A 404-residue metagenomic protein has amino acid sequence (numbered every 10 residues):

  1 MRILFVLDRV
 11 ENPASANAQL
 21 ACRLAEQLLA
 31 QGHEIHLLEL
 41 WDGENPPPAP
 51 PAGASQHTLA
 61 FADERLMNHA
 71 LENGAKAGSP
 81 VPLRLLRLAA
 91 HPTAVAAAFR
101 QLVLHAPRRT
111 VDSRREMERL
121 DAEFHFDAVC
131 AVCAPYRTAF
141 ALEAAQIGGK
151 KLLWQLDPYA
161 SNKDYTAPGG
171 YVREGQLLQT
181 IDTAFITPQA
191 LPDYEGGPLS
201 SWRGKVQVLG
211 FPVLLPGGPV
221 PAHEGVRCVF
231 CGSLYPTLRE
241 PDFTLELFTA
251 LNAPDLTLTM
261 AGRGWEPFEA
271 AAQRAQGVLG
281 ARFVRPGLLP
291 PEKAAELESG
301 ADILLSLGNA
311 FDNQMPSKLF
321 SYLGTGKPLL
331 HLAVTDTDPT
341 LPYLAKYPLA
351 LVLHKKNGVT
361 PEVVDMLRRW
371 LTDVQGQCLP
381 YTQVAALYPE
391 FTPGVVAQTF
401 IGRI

Functional and structural regions predicted by a protein language model:
G43-R108: A conserved catalytic-core segment of Leloir-type glycosyltransferases
A98-R114, V129-I147: An aromatic- and histidine-rich active-site surface loop
R108, R115-R119, R137, A167-I186: Membrane-proximal helix-turn-helix segments that form the acceptor-binding/catalytic region of lipid-linked
Q179-V206: A short, active-site helix/loop in glycosyltransferases that binds the activated sugar's phosphate group
F185, P221-R239, F248: Conserved donor-binding/catalytic core segment of Leloir-type glycosyltransferases
A190, F211-P212: Carbohydrate-associated surface elements
G262, E269-K293: Nucleotide-activated donor-binding/catalytic signature segment of Leloir-type glycosyltransferases, i.e., the conserved
S299, I303-Y388: Catalytic binding pocket for nucleotide-activated donors in carbohydrate/polymer assembly enzymes
